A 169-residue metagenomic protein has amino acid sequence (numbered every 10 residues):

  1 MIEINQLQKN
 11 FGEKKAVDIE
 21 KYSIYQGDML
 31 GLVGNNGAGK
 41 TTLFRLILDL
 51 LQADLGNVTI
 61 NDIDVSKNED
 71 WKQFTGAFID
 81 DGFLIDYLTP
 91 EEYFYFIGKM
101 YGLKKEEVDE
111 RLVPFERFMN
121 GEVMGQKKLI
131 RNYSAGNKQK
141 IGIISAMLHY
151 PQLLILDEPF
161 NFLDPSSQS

Functional and structural regions predicted by a protein language model:
I2, V17-I19, K72: Conserved structural motif at the start of ABC-family nucleotide-binding domains
V33-N35: The feature captures the beta-strand-to-loop junction immediately N-terminal to the Walker
L48: Helix-to-loop junction immediately C-terminal to a conserved catalytic motif
G56-W71: Conserved ABC transporter NBD signature motif
Y95, K99, E107-G125: Conserved ABC ATPase "signature" region
L148-Q152: A short, proline-enriched helix->beta-strand linker immediately N-terminal to the Walker B motif in ABC-type P-loop
L154-E158: Catalytic Walker B motif of ABC-type/P-loop ATPase nucleotide-binding domains
